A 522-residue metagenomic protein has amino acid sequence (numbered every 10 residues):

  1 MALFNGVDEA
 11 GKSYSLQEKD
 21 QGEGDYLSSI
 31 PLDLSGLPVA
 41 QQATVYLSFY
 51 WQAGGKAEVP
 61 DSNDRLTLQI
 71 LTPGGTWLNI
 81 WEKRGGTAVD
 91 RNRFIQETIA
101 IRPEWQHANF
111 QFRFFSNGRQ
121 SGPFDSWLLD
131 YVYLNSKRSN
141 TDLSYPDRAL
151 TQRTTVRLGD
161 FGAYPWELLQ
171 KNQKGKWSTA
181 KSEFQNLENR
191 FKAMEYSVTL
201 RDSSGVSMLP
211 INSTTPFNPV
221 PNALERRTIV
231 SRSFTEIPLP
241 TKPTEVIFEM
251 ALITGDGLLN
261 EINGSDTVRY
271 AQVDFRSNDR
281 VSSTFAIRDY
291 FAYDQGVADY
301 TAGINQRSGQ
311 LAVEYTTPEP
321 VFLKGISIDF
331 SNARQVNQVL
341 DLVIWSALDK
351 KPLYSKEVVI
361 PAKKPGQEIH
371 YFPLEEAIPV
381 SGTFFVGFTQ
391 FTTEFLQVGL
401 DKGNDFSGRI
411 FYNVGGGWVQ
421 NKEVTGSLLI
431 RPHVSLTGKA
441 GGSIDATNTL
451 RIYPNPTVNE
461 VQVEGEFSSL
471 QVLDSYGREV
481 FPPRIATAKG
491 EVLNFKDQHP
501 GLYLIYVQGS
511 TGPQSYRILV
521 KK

Functional and structural regions predicted by a protein language model:
M1-L209: Beta-sandwich/jellyroll recognition modules and their flexible linkers
L128-Y131, T389-T437: Short, surface-exposed beta-strand/loop patches at domain edges that form aromatic-rich interfacial subsites
Y133, L258-G303, I518: Short beta-strand elements
N140-R153, A286-A312, T316, G426-Y453: Residue-level detector of functionally pivotal "anchor" positions at catalytic/ligand-binding pockets or at interdomain
V336-G408: Aromatic- and Gly/Pro-enriched, solvent-exposed loop/edge beta-strand patches characteristic of beta-rich domains
G441-G465, L473-V480, L519-K522: Surface-exposed, proline-anchored Ser/Thr-rich loop/turn motifs
E479-Q498, S510-Q514: Glycine-centered tight-turn motifs at strand-turn-strand junctions
L502-K522: C-terminal tail/sorting-segment detector
